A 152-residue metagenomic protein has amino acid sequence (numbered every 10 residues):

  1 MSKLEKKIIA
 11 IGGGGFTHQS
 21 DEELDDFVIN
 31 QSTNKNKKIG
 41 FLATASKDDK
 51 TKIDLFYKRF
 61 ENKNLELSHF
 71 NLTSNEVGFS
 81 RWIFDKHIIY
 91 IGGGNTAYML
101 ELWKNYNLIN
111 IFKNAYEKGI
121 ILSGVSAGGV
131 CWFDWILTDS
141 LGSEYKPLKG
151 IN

Functional and structural regions predicted by a protein language model:
S2-I88, G92: N-terminal beta1-alpha1 cap of cysteine-dependent amidohydrolase-like domains
G14, G94-T96, A127-G128: Short glycine-rich anion-binding loops that position phosphate/pyrophosphate groups of nucleotides and phosphorylated
E23-D26, D54-Y57, W103-N107, L137-S140: Short, glycine/charged-enriched secondary-structure capping and boundary segments
K35-I39, L67-F70, N95-Y98, Y116-I120 (+1 more regions): Short, surface-exposed, polar/charged, turn-prone segments marking secondary-structure boundaries
L55, G78, N107-N110, K146: Short Gly/charged-rich anion-binding patches and loops
I83, H87-N105, F112-K113: Catalytic-core segments of thiol-dependent peptidases
L100-L102, I109-N152: Class I SAM-dependent methyltransferase SAM-binding "motif I" and its flanking Rossmann-like core
